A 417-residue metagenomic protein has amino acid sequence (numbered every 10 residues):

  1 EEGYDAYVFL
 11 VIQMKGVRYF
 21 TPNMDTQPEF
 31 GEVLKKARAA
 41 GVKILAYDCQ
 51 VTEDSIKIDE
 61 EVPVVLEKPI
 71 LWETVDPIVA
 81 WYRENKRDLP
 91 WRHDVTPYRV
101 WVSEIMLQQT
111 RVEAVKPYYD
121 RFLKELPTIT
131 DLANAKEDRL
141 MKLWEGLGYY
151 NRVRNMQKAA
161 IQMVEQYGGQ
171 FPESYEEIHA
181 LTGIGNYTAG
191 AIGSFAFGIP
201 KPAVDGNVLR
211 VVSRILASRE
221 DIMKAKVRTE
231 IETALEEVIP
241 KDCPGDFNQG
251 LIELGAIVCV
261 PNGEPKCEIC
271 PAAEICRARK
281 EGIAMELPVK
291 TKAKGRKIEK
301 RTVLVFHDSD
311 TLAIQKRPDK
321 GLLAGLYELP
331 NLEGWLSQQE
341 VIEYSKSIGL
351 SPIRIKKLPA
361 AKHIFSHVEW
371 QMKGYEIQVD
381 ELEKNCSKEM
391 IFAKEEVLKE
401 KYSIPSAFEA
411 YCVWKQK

Functional and structural regions predicted by a protein language model:
E2-T26, D48: Nucleic-acid nuclease catalytic cores
A6, I44, P352-I355: Hydrophobic anchor at the start of a short beta-strand that flanks the dinucleotide cofactor-binding loop
V8-L10, A46, F306, I314: Structural beta-sheet core signal
L10-Q13, L45-E53, P359-A360: Acidic carboxylate-rich catalytic motifs and surrounding loops in phosphoryl-/glycosyl-chemistry enzymes
T26-S55, V62: N-terminal intrinsically disordered, cationic/polar leader segments that include organellar targeting peptides
P28-G31, R38, V65-D88, H93 (+1 more regions): Intrinsically disordered, low-complexity, charged terminal extensions of DNA damage-control enzymes
W81-E268, A272-R277, E281: Catalytic cores of DNA base-excision repair glycosylases
